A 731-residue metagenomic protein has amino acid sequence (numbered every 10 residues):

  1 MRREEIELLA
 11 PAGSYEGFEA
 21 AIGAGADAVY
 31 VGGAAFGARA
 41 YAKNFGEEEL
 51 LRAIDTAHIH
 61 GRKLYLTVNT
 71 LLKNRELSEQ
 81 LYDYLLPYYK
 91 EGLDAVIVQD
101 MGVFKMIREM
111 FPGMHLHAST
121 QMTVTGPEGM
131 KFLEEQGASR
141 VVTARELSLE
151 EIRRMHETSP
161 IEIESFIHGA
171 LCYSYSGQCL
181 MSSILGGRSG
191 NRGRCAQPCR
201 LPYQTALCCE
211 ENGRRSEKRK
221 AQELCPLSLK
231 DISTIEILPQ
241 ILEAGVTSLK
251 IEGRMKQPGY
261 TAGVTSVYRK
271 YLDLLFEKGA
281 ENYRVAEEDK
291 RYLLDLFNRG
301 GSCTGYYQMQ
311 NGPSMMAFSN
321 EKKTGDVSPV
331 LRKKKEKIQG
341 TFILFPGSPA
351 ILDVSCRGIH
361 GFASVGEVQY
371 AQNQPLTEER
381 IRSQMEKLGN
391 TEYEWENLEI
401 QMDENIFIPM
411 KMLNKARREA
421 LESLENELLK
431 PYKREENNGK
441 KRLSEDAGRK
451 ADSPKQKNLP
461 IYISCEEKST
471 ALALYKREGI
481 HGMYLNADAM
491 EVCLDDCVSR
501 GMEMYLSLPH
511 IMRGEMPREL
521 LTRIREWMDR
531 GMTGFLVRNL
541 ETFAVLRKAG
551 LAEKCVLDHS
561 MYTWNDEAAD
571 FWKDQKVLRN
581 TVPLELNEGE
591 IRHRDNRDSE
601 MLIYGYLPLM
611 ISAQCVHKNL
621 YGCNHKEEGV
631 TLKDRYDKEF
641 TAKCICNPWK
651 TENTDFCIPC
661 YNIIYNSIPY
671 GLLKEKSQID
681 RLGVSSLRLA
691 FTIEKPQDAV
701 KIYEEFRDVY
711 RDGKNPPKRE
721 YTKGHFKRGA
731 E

Functional and structural regions predicted by a protein language model:
M1-A24, A28-A40, L51-I54, H60-Y89 (+5 more regions): Surface-exposed amphipathic alpha-helical tracts and adjacent flexible/coil segments at the periphery of soluble enzymes
F45-L50: Glycine-rich, highly charged phosphate/nucleotide-binding loops
T123, Y562-T563: Beta/alpha (TIM)-barrel catalytic core signal, keyed to glycine-rich beta->alpha loops juxtaposed to Asp/Glu that bind
